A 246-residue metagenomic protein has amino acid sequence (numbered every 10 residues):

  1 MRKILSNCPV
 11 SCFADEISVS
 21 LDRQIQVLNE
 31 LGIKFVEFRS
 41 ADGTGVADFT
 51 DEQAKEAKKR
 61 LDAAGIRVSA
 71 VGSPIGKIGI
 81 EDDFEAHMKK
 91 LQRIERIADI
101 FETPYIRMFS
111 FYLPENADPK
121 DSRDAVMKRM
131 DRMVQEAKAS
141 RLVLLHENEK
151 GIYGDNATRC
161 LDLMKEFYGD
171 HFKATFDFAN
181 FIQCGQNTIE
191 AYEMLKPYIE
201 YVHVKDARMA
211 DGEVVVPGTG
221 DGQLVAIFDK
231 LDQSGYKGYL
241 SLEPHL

Functional and structural regions predicted by a protein language model:
R2-L21: Boundary/entry segment of secreted carbohydrate-active catalytic domains
L5-V10, V27-I33: A short, Lys/Arg-enriched amphipathic alpha-helix followed by its capping loop at the start of a domain
P9-V10, F35-V36, V71, D131-D221 (+1 more regions): Acidic/histidine-rich catalytic cores of soluble enzymes
E16-S18, S40-D42, P74-K77, S110-P114 (+4 more regions): Active-site-proximal loop/turn and secondary-structure-junction residues that shape catalytic pockets, frequently
V19-V27, R60-A63, R67, G79-A174 (+1 more regions): Active-site acidic/histidine proton-transfer and metal-coordination neighborhood in alpha/beta enzyme cores
I33, F38, I66, A98 (+3 more regions): A structural motif
E37-L61, F111-A117, G212: Glycine-rich, proline-tolerant flexible connector loops at the mouths of alpha/beta enzymes
K237-H245: Short acidic/histidine-rich active-site segments
